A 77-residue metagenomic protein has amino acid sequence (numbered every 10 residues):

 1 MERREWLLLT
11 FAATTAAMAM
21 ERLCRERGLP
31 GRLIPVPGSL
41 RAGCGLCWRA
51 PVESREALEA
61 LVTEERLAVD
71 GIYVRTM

Functional and structural regions predicted by a protein language model:
E2-R3: Short, conserved helix/loop micro-motifs enriched in His/Cys and acidic residues
L8-E65, D70-Y73: Amphipathic, hydrophobic secondary-structure cores in small proteins
M77: C-terminal binding/interaction regions
